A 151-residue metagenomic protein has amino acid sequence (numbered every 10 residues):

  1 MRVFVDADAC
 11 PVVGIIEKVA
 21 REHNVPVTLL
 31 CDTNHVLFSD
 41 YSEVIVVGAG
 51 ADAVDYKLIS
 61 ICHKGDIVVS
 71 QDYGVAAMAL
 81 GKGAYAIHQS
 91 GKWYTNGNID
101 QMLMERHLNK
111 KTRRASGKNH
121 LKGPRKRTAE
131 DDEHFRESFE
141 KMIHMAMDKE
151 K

Functional and structural regions predicted by a protein language model:
R2-K151: Nuclease catalytic cores that cleave nucleic-acid phosphodiester bonds, predominantly acidic two-metal-ion
